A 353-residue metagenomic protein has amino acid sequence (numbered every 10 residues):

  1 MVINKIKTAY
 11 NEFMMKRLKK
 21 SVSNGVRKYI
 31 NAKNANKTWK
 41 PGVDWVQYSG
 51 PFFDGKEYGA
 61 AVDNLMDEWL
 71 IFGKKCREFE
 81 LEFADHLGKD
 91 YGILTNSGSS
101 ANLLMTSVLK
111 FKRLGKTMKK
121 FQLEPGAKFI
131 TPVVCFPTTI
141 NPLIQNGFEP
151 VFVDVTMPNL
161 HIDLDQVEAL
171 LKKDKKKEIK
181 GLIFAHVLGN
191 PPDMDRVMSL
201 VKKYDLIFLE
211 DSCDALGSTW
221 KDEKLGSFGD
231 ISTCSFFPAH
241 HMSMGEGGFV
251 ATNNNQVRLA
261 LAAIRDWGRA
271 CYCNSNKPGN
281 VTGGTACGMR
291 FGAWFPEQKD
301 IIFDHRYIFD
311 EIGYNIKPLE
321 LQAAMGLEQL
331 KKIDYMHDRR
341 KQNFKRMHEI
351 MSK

Functional and structural regions predicted by a protein language model:
K5-L70, K74, D310: N-terminal "arm"/small-domain region of PLP-dependent enzymes with the aminotransferase-like
V43, A215-K221, F228-K353: Active-site region of PLP-dependent enzymes
W69, K74-K128, P142-I144, F152 (+1 more regions): Phosphate-binding glycine-rich loop
F129-I130, P150, F208: A short hydrophobic/small-residue beta-strand
V133, F152-T156: Short beta->alpha connector loops at strand-helix junctions that form conserved, small/polar/Pro-enriched
V134-I140: Conserved coil-to-alpha-helix start sites within the AMP-binding
G147: Structured binding elements
P158-M244, F249-L259: Active-site phosphate-binding strand-loop segment of PLP-dependent enzymes
